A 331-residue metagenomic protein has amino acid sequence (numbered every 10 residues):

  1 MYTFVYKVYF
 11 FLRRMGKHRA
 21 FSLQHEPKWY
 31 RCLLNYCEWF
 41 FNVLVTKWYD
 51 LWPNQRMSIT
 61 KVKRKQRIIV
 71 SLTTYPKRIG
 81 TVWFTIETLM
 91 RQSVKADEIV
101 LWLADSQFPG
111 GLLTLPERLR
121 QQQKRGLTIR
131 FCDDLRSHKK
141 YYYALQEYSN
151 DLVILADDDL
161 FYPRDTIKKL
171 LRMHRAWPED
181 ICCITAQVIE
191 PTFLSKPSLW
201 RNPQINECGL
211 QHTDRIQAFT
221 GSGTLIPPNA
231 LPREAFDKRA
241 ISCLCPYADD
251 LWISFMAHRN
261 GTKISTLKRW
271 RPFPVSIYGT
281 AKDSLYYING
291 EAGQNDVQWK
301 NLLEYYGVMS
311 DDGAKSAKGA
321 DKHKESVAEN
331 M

Functional and structural regions predicted by a protein language model:
Y2-W48, R233, R239-M331: C-terminal catalytic/acceptor-binding lobe
Q66-I68, M90-L101, R125-L127, D151: Short loop->beta transition adjacent to catalytic acidic/histidine clusters or analogous donor-positioning motifs
L72-F84, V94: Active-site beta-to-alpha loop of glycosyltransferases that engages the nucleotide-sugar donor
T85-D97, S106, Q121: Short, acidic, metal-binding catalytic loop of nucleotide-sugar glycosyltransferases
V100-A104, C183: Short internal beta-strands
A104-D151: Active-site-proximal specificity loops/subdomain of glycosyltransferases
A144, F161-R239: Conserved catalytic core of nucleotide-sugar-dependent glycosyltransferases
D151-F161: Short beta-strand-to-loop acidic/aromatic patch adjacent to the donor-nucleotide binding site
